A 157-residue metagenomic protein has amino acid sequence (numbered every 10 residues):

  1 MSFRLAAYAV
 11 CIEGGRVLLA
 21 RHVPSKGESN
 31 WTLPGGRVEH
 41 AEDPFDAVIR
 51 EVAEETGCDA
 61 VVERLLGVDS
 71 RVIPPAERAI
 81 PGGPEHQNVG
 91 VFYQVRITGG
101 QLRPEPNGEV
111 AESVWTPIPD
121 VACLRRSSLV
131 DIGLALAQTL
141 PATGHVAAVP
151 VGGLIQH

Functional and structural regions predicted by a protein language model:
M1-F3, N30, P81-V89, N107-V110: A generic structural micro-feature
M1-V17, P34-E39, F92-Q94: Conserved N-terminal beta-strand and adjoining loop/helix that marks the start of the Nudix/MutT-like hydrolase domain
G14-R16, V23, R96-Q101, I118-D120: Short loop segments at secondary-structure junctions
R16-C58: Conserved Nudix-box catalytic region and its N-terminal flanking loop in Nudix hydrolases and closely related
V17, E63, H86-F92, S113: Structural motif
K26, W31, L102-H157: Nudix hydrolase/Nudix homology domain
D59-V68: A short coil-to-beta-strand element that immediately follows conserved catalytic motifs
R71-L102: Active-site-adjacent beta-strand/loop module that shapes the phosphate/pyrophosphate-binding cleft
